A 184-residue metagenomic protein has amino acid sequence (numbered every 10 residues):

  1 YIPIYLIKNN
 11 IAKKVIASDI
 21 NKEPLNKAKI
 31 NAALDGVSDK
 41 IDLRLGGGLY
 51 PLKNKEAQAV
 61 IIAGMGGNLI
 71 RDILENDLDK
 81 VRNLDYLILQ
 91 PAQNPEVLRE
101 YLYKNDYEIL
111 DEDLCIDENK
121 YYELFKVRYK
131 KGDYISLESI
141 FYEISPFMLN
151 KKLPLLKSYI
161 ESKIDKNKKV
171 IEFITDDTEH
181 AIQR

Functional and structural regions predicted by a protein language model:
Y1-A12: Conserved SAM-binding loop of SAM-dependent methyltransferases across substrates and taxa, primarily the Class I
N9, N31, D35, V170 (+1 more regions): Change "in soluble alpha/beta enzymes" to "in soluble alpha/beta proteins
N10-I11, A33-S38, D79-R82: Short helix-capping segments at alpha-helix termini
K13-K14, K40, Y86: Residues at the starts of beta-strands that form the adenosine-phosphate
I16-S18, R44, I88, F125: Hydrophobic/aromatic beta-strand patches that form the interior of the parallel beta-sheet core in alpha/beta enzyme
S18-Q58: S-adenosyl-L-methionine
Y50-P51, E56-A59, N68-R184: Class I S-adenosyl-L-methionine
I62-A63: A short beta-strand submotif of the Rossmann-like class I SAM-dependent methyltransferase core that lines
